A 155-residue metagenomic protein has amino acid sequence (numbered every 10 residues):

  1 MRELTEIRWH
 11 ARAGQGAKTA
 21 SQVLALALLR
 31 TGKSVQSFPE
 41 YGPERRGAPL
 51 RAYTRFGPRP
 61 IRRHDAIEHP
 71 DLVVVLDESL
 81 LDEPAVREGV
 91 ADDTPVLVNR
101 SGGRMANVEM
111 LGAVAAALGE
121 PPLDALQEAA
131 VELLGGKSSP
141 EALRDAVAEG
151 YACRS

Functional and structural regions predicted by a protein language model:
M1-S155: Active-site cofactor/cluster-binding pocket
